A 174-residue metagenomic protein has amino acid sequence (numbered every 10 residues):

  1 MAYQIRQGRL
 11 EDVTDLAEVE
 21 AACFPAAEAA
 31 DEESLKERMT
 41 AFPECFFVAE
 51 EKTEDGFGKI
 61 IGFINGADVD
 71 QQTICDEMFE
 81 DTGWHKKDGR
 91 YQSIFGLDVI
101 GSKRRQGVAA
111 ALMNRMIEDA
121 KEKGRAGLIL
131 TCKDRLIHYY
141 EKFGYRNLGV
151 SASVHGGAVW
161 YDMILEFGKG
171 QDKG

Functional and structural regions predicted by a protein language model:
A2-L16: A short beta-loop-alpha structural element at the N-terminal edge of CoA-dependent acyl/N-acetyltransferase catalytic
E18-D31, R38: Helix-loop element at the rim of GNAT/NAT acetyltransferase active sites that forms part of the acceptor-substrate
F46-K52: Cytosolic beta-strand hydrophobic patch enriched in CBS
K52-K59, G170-K173: Short, solvent-exposed loop/turn segments that connect beta-strands within catalytic domains and beta-strand-rich
D55-K59, F63-D98, R104, V154-V159: Conserved acyl-donor/pantetheine-binding loop and adjacent beta-alpha core of acyl/acetyltransferases and related
D68-Q71, T131, E141, R146-D162: Conserved catalytic-core motifs of GNAT/GCN5-like acyltransferases
V99, R105-E118: Conserved acetyl-CoA-binding loop-helix of GNAT-fold acetyltransferases
M113, A120-K133: Conserved GNAT acetyl-CoA-binding A-motif
